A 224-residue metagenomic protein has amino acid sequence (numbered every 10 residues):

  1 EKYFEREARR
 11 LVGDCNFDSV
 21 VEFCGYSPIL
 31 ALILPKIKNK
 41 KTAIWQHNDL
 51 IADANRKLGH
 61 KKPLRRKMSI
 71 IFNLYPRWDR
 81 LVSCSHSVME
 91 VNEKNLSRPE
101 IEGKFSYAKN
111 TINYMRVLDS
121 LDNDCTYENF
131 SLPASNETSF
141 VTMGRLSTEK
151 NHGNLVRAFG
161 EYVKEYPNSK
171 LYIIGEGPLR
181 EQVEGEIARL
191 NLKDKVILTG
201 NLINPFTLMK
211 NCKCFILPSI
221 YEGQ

Functional and structural regions predicted by a protein language model:
Y3-E5, V20-N39, Q46, I51: An aromatic- and histidine-rich active-site surface loop
R9-L11, K62-V82: Membrane-proximal helix-turn-helix segments that form the acceptor-binding/catalytic region of lipid-linked
P28-I29, A43-K62, R80: A short, histidine- and acid-enriched strand-loop-helix "catalytic/donor-clamping" loop that lines the nucleotide-sugar
I33, P76-Y107, I112-R116: A short, active-site helix/loop in glycosyltransferases that binds the activated sugar's phosphate group
A54-N55, E93-K94, K104-N136: Acidic anion/phosphate-binding donor-loop and adjacent secondary structure in glycosyltransferase catalytic cores
T138-E161, P178-E184: A conserved mid-protein helix/loop that constitutes part of the nucleotide-sugar donor-binding site
N201, I220: Aromatic "clamp/platform" in nucleotide-sugar-dependent glycosyltransferases that forms part of the donor/acceptor
